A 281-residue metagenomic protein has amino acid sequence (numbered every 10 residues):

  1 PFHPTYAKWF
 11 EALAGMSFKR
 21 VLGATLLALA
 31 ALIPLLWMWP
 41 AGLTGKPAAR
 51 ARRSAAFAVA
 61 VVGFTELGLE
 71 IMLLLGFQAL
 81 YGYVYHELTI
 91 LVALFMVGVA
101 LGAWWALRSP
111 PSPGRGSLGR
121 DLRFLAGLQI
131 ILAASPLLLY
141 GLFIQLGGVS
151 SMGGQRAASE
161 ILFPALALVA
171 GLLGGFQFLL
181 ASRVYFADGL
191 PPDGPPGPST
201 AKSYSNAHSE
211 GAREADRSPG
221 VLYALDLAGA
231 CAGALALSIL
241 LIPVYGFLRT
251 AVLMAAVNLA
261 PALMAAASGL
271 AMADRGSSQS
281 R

Functional and structural regions predicted by a protein language model:
P1-R281: Alpha-helical transmembrane segments of multi-pass membrane proteins
